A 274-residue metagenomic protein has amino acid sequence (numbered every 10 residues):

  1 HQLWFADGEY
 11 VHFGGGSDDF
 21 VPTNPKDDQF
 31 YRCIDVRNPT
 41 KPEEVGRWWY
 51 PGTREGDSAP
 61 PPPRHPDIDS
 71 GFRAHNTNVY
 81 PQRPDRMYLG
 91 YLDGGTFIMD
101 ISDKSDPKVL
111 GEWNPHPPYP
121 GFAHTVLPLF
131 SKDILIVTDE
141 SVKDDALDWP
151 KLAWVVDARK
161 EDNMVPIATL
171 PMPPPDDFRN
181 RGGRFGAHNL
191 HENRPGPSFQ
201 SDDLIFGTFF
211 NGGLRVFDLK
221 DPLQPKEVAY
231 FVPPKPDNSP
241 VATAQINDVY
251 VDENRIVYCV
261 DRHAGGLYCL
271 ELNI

Functional and structural regions predicted by a protein language model:
H1-I274: Feature marking well-ordered beta-strand scaffolds used for ligand recognition
